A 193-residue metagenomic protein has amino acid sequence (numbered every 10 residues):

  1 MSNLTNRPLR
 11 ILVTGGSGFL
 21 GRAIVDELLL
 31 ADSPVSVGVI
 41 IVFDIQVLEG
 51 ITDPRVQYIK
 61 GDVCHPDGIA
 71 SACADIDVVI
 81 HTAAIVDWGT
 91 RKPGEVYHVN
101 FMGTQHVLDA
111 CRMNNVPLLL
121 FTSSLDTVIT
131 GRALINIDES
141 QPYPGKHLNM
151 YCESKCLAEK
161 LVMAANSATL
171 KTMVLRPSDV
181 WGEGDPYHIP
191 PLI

Functional and structural regions predicted by a protein language model:
L4, P8-P34: N-terminal Rossmann NAD(P)H-binding glycine-rich loop of SDR-like oxidoreductase domains
T14, F43, V79-A83, L119-L125 (+1 more regions): SDR active-site strand-loop-helix element
D32-Q46: Conserved glycine-rich Rossmann-like NAD(P)H-binding loop of the short-chain dehydrogenase/reductase
T52, V56, K60-M102, A110-M113 (+1 more regions): NAD(P)H-binding glycine-rich loop region in Rossmannoid oxidoreductase-like domains and their noncatalytic homologs
C64, T127-V128, V180-G182: Conserved sequence/active-site signature of Rossmann-fold short-chain dehydrogenase/reductase
M102-Y151, M173: Conserved Rossmann-fold NAD(P)-dependent oxidoreductase catalytic core, especially the SDR/UDP-sugar
K146-R176: Active-site Tyr-X1-5-Lys
A168-I193: NAD(P)-dependent short-chain dehydrogenase/reductase
